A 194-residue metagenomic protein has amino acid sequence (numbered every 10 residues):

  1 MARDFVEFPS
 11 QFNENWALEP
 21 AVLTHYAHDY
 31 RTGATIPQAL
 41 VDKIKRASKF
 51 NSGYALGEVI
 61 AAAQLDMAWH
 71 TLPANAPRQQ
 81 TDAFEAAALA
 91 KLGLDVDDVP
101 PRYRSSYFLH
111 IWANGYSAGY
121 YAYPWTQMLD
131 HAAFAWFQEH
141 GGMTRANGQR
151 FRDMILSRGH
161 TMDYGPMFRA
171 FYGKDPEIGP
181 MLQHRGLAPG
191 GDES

Functional and structural regions predicted by a protein language model:
M1-S194: Cation-handling catalytic/transport regions enriched in His/Asp/Glu
